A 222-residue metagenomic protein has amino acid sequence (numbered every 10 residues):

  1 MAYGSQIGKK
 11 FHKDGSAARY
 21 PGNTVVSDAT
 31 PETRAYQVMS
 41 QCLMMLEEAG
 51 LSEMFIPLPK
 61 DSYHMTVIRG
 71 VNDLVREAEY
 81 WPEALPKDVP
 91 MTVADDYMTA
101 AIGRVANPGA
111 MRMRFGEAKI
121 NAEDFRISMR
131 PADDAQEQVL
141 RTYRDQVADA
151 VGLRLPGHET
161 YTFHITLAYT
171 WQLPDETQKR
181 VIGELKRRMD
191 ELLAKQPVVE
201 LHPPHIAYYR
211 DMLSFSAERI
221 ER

Functional and structural regions predicted by a protein language model:
M1-R222: Histidine-dependent nucleotide/RNA phosphoesterase domain, centered on the 2H-phosphoesterase fold with its duplicated
